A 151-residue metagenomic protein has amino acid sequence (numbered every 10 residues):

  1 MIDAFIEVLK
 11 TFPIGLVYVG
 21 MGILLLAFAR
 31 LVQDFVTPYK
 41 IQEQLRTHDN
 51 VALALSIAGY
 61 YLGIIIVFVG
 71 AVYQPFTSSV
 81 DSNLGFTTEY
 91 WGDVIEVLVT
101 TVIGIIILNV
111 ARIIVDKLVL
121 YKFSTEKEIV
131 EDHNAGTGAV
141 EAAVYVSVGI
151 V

Functional and structural regions predicted by a protein language model:
M1, F76-W91: Membrane-interfacial helical/loop segments at transmembrane boundaries in membrane proteins
E7-L25, G92-I107: Alpha-helical transmembrane segments
A27-T47: Membrane-interface helix-loop junction between the first two transmembrane segments
V32-V36, F68-N83, I114, L118: Membrane-helix interface motif
Q42-S56, T125-E141: Membrane-interface segments at loop-to-transmembrane junctions
V51-P75, A143-V148: A generic, lipid-embedded transmembrane alpha helix
V97, T101-I114, V140, S147-V148: Mid-bilayer segments of alpha-helical transmembrane spans in multi-pass integral membrane proteins that mediate
A111-E126: Transmembrane alpha-helical segments of integral membrane proteins
